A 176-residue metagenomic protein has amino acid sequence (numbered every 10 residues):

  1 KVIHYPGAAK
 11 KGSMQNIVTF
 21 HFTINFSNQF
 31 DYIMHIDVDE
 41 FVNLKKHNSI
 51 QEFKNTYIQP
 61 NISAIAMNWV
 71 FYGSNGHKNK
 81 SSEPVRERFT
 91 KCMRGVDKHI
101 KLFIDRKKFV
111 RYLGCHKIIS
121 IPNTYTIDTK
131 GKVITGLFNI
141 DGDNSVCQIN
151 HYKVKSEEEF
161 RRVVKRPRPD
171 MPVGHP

Functional and structural regions predicted by a protein language model:
V2-I33, N43-L44: Active-site-proximal specificity loops/subdomain of glycosyltransferases
A9, E40, F71-Y72: Solvent-exposed loop/turn segments at secondary-structure junctions within structured extracellular/periplasmic domains
Q15-F20, L44-P176: Catalytic-site signature of metal-activated, phosphate-bearing donor transferases, centered on the GT-A/GT-A-like
D31, D39, S63: Conserved acidic residues
I33-I36, Y152: Voltage-sensor-like transmembrane helices and their cytoplasmic interface
D37-V38, K46: Short acidic donor-binding/metal-coordinating loop in glycosyltransferase active sites
